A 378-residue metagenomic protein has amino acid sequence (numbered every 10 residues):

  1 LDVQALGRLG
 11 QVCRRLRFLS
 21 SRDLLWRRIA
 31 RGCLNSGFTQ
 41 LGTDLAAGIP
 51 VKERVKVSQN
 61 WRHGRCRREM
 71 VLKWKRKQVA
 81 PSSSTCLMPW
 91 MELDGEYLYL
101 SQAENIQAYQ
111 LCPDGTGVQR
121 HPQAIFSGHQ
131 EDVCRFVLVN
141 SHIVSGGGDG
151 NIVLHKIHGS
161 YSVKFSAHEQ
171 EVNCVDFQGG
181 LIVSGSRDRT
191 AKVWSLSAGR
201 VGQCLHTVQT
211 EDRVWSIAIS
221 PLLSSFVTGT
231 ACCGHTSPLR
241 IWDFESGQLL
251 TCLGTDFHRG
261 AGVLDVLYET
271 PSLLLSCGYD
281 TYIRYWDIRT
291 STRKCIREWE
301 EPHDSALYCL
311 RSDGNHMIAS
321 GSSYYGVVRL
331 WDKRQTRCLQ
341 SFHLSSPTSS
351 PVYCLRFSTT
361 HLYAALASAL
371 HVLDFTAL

Functional and structural regions predicted by a protein language model:
V3-F126, D132, S141-H142, G148 (+3 more regions): Intrinsically disordered, low-complexity acidic/Ser/Thr/Pro-rich linker and tail segments in large eukaryotic scaffolds
V79-S82, V118, P122-G128, S162-A167 (+5 more regions): Short C-terminal beta-strands that terminate individual repeats in beta-propeller domains, predominantly WD40 blades
T85-E92, Q130-V137, Q170-D176, E211-P221 (+3 more regions): Canonical WD40 repeat/beta-propeller blade segments in eukaryotic WD-repeat proteins
S101-A103, G146-D149, G185-T190, G229-T236 (+3 more regions): Conserved strand-to-loop turn within each blade of WD40 beta-propeller repeats
I106-C112, I152-K156, V175, A191-L196 (+5 more regions): WD40-repeat beta-propellers
D114-T116, G159-S160, G199-G202, G247 (+3 more regions): Short coil/turn linkers that define WD40 beta-propeller blade boundaries
S350-L378: Blade-level signature of beta-propeller repeat domains, shared across WD40, Kelch, NHL, RCC1 and BNR/Asp-box propellers
